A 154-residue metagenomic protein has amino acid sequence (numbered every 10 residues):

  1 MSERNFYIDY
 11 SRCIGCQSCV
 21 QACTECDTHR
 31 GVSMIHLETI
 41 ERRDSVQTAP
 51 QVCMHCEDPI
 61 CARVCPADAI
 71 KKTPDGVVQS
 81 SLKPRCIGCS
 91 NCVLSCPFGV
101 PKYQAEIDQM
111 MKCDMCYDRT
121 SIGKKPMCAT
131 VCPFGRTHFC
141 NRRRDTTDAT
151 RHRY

Functional and structural regions predicted by a protein language model:
M1-Y154: Non-ligating segments of multi-cofactor redox enzymes
